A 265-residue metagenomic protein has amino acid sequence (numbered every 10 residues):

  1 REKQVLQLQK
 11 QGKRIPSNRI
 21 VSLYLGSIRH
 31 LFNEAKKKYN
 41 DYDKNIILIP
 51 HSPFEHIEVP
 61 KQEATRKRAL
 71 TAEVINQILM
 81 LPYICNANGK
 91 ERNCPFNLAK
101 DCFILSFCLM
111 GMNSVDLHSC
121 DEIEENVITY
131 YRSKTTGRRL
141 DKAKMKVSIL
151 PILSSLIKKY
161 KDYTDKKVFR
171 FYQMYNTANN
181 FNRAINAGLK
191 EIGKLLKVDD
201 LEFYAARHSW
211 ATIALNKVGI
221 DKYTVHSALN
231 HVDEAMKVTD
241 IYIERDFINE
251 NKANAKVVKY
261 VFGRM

Functional and structural regions predicted by a protein language model:
K3, H56-L98: Long, amphipathic, Lys/Arg-enriched alpha-helical "connector/arm" segment
Q7-P53, M112: N-terminal DNA-binding recognition helix of tyrosine site-specific recombinases/integrases
N33-I46, S106-V127, Y223: Short, charged phosphate-coordinating catalytic segments
H56, H118-I157: Conserved tyrosine-mediated DNA breakage-rejoining catalytic core shared by Y-recombinases
I75, L150-D199: Active-site/catalytic core of tyrosine-dependent DNA strand-transfer enzymes
I104, C108, M112-V115, R207-V232: C-terminal catalytic core of tyrosine-transesterase DNA break-rejoin enzymes
E122-T129, D199-D200, G219-I243, R264-M265: Short, polar N-cap/turn motifs at the start of nucleic acid-interacting alpha helices
R132-R138, L229-F262: Catalytic-site neighborhood detector that most strongly recognizes the C-terminal catalytic loop/helix of tyrosine
